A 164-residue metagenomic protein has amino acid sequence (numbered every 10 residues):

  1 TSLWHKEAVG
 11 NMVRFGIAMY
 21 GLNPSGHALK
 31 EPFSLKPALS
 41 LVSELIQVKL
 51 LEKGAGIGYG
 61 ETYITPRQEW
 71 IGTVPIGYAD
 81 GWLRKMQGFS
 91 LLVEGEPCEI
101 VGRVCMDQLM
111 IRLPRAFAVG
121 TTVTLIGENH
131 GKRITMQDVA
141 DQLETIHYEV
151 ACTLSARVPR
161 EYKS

Functional and structural regions predicted by a protein language model:
T1-S164: Active-site anion/phosphate-binding pocket segments in diverse small-molecule metabolic enzymes
